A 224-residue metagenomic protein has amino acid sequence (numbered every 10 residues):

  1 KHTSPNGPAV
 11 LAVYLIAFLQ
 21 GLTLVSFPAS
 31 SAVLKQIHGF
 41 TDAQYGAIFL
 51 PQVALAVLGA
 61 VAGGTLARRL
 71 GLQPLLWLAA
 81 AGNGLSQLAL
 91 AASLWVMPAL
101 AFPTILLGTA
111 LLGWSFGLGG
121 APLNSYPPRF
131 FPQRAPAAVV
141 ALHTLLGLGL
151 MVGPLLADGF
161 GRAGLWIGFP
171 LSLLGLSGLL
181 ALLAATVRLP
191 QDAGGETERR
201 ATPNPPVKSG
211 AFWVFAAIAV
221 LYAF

Functional and structural regions predicted by a protein language model:
K1-G7, L189-I218: Juxtamembrane intracellular "pre-TM" segments in multi-pass secondary transporters
A9, T41-F49, A101, I105 (+1 more regions): Juxtamembrane helix-start elements in MFS-like secondary transporters
V25, V53-V61, L150-M151: Residue-level signature of mid-helix packing/kink "hotspots" within the transmembrane helices of 12-pass Major
A29-A43: Short amphipathic helix-loop junctions that connect adjacent transmembrane helices in Major Facilitator Superfamily/SLC
G59-P74, G161: Helix-to-loop junctions at the C-terminal end of transmembrane segments in multipass secondary transporters
A81-A99: C-terminal ends and interior cores of transmembrane alpha-helices in multi-pass membrane transporters/permeases
G108-T144: Cytoplasmic helix-loop-helix junction between adjacent transmembrane helices in 12-TM secondary transporters
A141-D192: Helix-loop-helix hairpin linking two adjacent transmembrane segments in secondary transporters
